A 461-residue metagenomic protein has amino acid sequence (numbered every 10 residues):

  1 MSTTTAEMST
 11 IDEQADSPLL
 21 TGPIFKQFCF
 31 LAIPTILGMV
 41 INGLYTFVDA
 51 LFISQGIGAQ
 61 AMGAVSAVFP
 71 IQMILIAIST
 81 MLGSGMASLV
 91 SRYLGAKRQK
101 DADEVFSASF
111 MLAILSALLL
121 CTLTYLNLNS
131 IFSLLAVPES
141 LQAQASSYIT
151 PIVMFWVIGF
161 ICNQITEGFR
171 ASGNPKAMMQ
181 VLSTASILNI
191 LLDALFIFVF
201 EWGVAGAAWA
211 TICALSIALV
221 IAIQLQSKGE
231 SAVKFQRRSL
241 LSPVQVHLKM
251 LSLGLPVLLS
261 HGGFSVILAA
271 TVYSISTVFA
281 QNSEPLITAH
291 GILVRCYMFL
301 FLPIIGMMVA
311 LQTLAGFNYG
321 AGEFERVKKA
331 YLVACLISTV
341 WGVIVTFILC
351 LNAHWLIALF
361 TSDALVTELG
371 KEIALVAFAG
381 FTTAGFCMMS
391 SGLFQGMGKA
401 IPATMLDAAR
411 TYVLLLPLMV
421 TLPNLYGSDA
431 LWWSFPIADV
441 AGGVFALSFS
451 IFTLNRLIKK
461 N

Functional and structural regions predicted by a protein language model:
M1-A32, V90-V157, L188, V199-L255 (+2 more regions): Short alpha-helical transmembrane segments in multi-pass integral membrane proteins
T21, F25-L44, V48, I71-I78 (+6 more regions): Residue-level signal for short hydrophobic patches within transmembrane helices of multi-pass membrane transporters
F30-D49, P151, A185, A214-A218 (+1 more regions): Transmembrane helical elements of multi-pass membrane transporters/channels
L44-M62, F132-E139, L195-W202, G262-L293 (+4 more regions): Helix-terminus/linker motif at the lipid-water interface of multi-pass membrane proteins
A50, A59-M62, Q99, L128 (+6 more regions): Membrane-helix interface/capping residues of multi-pass secondary transporters
A59-P70, S146-I149, A208, E284-F299 (+1 more regions): Small-residue hotspots at the loop-to-helix junctions and early N-terminal turns of transmembrane alpha-helices
M62-T122, G159-M178, V272, H290-F347 (+2 more regions): Small-residue-rich hydrophobic transmembrane alpha-helices
G83, I152-R170, M178-S186, A207-A222 (+4 more regions): Short runs within selected transmembrane alpha-helices of multi-pass transporters and secretion channels
